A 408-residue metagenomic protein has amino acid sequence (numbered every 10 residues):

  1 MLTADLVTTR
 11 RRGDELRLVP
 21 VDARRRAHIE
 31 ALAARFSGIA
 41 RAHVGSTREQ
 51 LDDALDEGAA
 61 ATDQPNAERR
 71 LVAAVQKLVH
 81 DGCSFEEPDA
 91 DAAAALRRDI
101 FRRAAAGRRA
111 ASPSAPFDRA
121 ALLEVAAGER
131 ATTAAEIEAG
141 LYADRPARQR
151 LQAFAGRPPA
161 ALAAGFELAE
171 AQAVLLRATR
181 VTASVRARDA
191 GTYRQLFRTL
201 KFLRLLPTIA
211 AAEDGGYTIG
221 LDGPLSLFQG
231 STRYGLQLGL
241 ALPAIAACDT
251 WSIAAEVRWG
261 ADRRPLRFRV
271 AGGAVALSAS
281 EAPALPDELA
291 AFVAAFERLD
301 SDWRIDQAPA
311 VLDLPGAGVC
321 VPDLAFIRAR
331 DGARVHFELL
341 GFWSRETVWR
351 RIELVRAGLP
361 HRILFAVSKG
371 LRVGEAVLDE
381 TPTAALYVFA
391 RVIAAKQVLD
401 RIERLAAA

Functional and structural regions predicted by a protein language model:
M1-A408: Electrostatic, structured charged patches in enzyme active sites and in nucleic-acid/phosphate-binding
